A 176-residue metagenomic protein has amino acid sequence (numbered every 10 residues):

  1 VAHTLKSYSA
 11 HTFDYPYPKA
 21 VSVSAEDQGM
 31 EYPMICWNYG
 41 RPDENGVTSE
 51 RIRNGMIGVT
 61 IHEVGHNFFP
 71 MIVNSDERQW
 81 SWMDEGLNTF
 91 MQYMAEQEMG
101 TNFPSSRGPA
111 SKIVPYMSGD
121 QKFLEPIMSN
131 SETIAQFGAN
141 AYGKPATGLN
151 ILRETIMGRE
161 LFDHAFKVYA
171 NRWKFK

Functional and structural regions predicted by a protein language model:
V1-K176: Hydrophobic alpha-helical and helix-loop surface patches within well-folded domains that function as non-catalytic
